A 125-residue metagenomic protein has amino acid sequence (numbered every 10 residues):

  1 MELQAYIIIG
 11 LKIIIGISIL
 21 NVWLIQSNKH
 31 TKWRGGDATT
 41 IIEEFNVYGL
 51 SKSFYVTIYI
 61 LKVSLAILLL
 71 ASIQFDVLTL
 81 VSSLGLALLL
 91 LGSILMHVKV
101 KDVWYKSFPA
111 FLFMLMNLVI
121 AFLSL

Functional and structural regions predicted by a protein language model:
M1-L125: Membrane-interface extramembranous regions
